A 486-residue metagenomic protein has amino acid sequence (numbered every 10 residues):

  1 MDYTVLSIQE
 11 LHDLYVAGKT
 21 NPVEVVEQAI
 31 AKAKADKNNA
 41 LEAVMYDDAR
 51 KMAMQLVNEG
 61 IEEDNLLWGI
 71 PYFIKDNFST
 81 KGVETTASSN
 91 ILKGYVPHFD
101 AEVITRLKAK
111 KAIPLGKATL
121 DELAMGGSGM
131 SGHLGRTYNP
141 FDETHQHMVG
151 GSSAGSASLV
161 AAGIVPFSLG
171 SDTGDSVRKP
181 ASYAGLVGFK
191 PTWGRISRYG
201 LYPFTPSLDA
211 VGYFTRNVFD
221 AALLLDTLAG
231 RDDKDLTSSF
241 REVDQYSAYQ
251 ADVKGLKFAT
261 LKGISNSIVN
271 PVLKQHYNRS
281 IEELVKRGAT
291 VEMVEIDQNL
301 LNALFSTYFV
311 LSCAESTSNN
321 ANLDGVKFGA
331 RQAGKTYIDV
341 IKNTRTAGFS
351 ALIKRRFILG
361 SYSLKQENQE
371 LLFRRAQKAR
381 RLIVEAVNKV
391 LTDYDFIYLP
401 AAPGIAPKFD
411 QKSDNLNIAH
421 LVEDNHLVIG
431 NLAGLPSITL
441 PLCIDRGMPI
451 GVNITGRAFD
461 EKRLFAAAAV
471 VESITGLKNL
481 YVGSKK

Functional and structural regions predicted by a protein language model:
M1-V96, A101, L123-G126, T237-F240 (+6 more regions): Short, well-ordered alpha-helical
L6, V44, H147, A154 (+3 more regions): Residue-level signal for the nucleotide or nucleotide-sugar donor/cofactor binding architecture
Q9-H12, E27-I30, R50, M54 (+10 more regions): Predominant activation on well-ordered alpha-helical scaffold segments within soluble catalytic domains
G18, A29, G69, A109 (+7 more regions): Glycine-rich, small-residue loops and helix-cap segments that act as flexible hinges at active-site edges
K19, A33, K111-L115, L228-D232 (+1 more regions): A generic secondary-structure signal for well-formed alpha-helical elements
A35, W68-V211, L261-G263, A314 (+1 more regions): Short glycine/serine-rich loop/turn segments
A49, K75, L107, A221 (+3 more regions): Conserved hydrophobic/aromatic pocket- or pore-lining residues that grip, position, or stack substrates in active sites
A162, P166-S168, T173-S267, N278-R287 (+3 more regions): Structural helix-boundary/capping segments
